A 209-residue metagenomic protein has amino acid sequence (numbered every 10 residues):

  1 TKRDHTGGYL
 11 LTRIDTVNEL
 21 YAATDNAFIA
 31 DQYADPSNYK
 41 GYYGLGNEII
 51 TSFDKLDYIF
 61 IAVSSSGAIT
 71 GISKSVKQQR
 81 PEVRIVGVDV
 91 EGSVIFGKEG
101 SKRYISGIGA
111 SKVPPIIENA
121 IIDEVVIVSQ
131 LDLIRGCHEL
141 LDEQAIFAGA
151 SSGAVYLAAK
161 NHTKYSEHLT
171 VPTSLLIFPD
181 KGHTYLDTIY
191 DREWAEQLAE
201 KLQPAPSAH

Functional and structural regions predicted by a protein language model:
T1-Y58, V90-G136, L141: Small/polar-residue-rich loop-to-helix segments that shape phosphate-bearing ligand pockets
L11-Q32, A148, A154-T173: Structural signature of the thiamine diphosphate
A30, I49, I59-F60, S66 (+5 more regions): Buried hydrophobic positions in well-ordered alpha/beta secondary-structure cores of metabolic enzymes
Y39, V63-S73, S151-A159: Short glycine/serine/threonine-rich phosphate/pyrophosphate-binding segments that cradle anionic phosphate groups
S73-R80, T163: Surface-exposed amphipathic alpha-helices with a cationic face
Q79-G92: Short, acidic/small-residue loops that bind anionic groups at enzyme active sites
S111, K160-H209: Phosphate-binding loop/pocket of nucleotide- and phosphate-handling active sites
A120-L169: Active-site-adjacent helical/loop segments in soluble small-molecule enzymes
